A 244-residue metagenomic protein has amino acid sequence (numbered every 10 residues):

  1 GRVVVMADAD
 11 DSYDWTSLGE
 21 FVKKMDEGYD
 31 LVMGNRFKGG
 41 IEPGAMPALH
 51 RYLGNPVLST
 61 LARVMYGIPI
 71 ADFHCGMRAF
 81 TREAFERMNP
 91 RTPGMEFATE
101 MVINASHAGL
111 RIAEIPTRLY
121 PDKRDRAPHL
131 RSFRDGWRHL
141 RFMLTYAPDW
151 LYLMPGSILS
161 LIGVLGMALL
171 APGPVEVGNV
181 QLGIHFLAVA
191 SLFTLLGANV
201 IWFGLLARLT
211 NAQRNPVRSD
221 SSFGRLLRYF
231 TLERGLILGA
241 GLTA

Functional and structural regions predicted by a protein language model:
G1-V3, W15-M95, D122-L140, P174: Acceptor/aglycone-binding surface of glycosyltransferases and processive sugar-polymer synthases
A9-D11: Short acidic donor-binding/metal-coordinating loop in glycosyltransferase active sites
G67, P90-A244: Hydrophobic helical membrane-anchoring modules
